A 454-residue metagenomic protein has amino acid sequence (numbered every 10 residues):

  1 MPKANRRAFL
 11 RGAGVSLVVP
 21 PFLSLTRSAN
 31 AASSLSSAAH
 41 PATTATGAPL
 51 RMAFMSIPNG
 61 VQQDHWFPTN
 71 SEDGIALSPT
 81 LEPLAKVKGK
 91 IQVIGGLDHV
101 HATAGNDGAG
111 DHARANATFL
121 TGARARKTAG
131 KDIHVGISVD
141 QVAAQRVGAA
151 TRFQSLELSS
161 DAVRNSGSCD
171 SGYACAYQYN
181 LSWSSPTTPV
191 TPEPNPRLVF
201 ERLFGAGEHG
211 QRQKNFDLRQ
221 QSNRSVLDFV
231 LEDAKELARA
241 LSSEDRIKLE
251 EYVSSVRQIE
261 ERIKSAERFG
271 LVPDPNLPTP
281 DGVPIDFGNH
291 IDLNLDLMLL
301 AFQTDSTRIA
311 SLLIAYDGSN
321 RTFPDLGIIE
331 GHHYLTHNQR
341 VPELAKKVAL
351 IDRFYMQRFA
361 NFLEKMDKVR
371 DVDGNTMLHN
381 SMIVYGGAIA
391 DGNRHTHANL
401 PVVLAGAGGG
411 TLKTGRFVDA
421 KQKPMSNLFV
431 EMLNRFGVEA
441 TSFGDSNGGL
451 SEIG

Functional and structural regions predicted by a protein language model:
M1-G454: Ligand-binding pockets and gating/stacking loops
